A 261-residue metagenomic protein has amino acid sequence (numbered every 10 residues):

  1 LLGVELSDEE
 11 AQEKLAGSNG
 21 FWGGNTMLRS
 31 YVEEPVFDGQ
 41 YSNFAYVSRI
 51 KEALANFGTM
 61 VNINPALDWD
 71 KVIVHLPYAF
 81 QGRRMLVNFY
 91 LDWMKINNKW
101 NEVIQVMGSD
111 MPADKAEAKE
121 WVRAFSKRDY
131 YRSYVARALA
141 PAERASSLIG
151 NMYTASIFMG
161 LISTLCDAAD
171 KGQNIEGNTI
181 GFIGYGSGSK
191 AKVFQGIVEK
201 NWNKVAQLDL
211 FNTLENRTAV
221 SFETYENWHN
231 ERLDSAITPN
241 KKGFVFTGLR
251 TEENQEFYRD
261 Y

Functional and structural regions predicted by a protein language model:
L1-A55, S189-Y261: Condensing-enzyme catalytic core mediating Claisen C-C bond formation in acyl metabolism
L1-A66, A79-F80, M94-K99, V106-R123 (+4 more regions): Acyl-thioester C-C bond-transforming condensing/cleaving domain
D70-M85: Long, repeat-rich segments with strong aromatic
V87-D92, G196-K200: Short secondary-structure boundary/capping segments
N97-D110, Q207-R217: A generic structural motif
S126-R137: A glycine- and small/hydrophobic-rich beta-loop-beta segment that serves as a flexible "lid/hinge" or phosphate-binding
